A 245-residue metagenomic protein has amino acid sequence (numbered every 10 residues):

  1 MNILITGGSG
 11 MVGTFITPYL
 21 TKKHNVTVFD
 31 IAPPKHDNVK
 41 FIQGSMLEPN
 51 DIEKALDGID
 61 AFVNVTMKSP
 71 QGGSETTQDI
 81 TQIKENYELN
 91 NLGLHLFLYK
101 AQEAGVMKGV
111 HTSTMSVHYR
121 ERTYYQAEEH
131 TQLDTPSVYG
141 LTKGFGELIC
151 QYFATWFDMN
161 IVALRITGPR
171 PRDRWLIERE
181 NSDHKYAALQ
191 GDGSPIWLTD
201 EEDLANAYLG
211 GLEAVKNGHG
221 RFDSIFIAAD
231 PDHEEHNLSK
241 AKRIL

Functional and structural regions predicted by a protein language model:
I3-K23: N-terminal Rossmann NAD(P)H-binding glycine-rich loop of SDR-like oxidoreductase domains
K35, M46-L89: NAD(P)H-binding glycine-rich loop region in Rossmannoid oxidoreductase-like domains and their noncatalytic homologs
T76-G109: NAD(P)-cofactor binding segment of oxidoreductase domains
L96-V138: Conserved Rossmann-fold NAD(P)-dependent oxidoreductase catalytic core, especially the SDR/UDP-sugar
V138-F145: Active-site helix of classical SDR
I149-R172: Conserved beta-loop-beta element that borders a ligand/cofactor-binding pocket
P169-R172, I177-A188, L198-F222: Alpha-helical substrate-binding/gating segment
F222-L245: Conserved C-terminal active-site "lid" loop/helix of NAD(P)H-dependent oxidoreductases that clamps the redox cofactor
